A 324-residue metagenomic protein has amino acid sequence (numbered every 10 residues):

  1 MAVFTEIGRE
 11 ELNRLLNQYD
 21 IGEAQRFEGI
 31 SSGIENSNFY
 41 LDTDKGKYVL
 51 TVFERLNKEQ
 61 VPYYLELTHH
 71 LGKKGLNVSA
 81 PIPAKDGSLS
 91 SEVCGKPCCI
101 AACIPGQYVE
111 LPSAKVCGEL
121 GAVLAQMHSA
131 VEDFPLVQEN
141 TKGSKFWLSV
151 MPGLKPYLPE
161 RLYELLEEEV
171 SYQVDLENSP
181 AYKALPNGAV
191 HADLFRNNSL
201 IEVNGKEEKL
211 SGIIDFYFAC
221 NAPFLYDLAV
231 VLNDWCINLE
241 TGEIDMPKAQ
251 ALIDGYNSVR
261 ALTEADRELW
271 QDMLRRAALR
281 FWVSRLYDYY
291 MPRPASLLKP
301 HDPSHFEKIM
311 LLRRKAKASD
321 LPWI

Functional and structural regions predicted by a protein language model:
M1-K85, V203-E208, P322-I324: Conserved NTP-binding catalytic cores of kinases and kinase-like/nucleotidyltransferase enzymes across multiple kinase
I7-Q18, L136, V150-A192, R196 (+2 more regions): An alpha-helical support segment within catalytic cores of ATP-dependent transferases
N36-D44, V49-L50, P81, V174-Y226: Active-site acidic catalytic loop and adjacent metal/ATP-binding pocket of ATP-dependent phosphoryl transfer enzymes
T43-L136: ATP-binding pocket architecture of kinase catalytic cores
E110-E164, L185-N187, L298: A cross-family kinase active-site recognition segment
T141, G153, F281-I324: ATP/Mg2+ or Mg2+-diphosphate-binding catalytic cores that bind nucleotide phosphates or diphosphates via glycine-rich
L225-A261, A277-P292: Active-site activation/catalytic loop segments of kinase-like enzymes and analogous catalytic loops in related
E264-L274: All-alpha amphipathic helical-bundle segments outside canonical DNA-binding/catalytic cores that form hydrophobic
